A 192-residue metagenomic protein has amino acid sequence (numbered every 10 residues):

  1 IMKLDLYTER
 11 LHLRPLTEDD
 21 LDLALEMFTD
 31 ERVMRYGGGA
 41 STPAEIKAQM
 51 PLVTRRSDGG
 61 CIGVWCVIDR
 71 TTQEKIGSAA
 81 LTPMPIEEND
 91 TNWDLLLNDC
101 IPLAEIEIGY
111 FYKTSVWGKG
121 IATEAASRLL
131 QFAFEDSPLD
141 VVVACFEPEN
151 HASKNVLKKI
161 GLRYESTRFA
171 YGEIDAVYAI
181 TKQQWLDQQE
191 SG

Functional and structural regions predicted by a protein language model:
I1-Y36, V64-G192: Acyl-donor (CoA/ACP) binding surface of acyl/acetyltransferases
R32-V53, G63-W65: Conserved GNAT-fold acetyl-CoA-binding loop/helix
S41-P43, L52-T54, W93-L96, V177: Short, charged/polar low-complexity linear motifs in solvent-exposed/disordered segments
R56-G60: Short loop/turn motifs at secondary-structure junctions and domain boundaries
